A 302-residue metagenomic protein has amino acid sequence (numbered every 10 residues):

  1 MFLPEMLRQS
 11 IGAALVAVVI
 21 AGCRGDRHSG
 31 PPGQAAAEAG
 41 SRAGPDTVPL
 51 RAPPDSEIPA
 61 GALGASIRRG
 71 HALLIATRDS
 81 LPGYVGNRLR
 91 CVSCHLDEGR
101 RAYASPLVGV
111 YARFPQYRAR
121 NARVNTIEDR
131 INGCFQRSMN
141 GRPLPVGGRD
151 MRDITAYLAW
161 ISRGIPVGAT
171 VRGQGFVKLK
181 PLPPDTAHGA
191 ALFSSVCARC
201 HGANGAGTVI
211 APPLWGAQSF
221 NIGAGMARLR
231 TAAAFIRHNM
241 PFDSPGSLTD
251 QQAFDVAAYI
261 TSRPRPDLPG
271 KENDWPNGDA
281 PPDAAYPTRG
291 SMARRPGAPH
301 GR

Functional and structural regions predicted by a protein language model:
F2-I11: Bacterial N-terminal signal peptides that target proteins for export
A13-V16: Sec-dependent N-terminal signal peptides
I20-G22: C-terminal motif of bacterial Sec signal peptides marking the signal peptidase cleavage site
D26-A35, D46-P54, R88, V110 (+4 more regions): Flexible coil segments in periplasmic/lumen-exposed cytochrome c-class electron-transfer proteins
G30, G40, G64-R69, L73 (+3 more regions): Extracytoplasmic electron-transfer domains, predominantly the class I c-type cytochrome c fold
D46-P59, I67-G86, S105-G109, R113-Q116: Sequence context of c-type cytochrome heme-c attachment sites
A62-E98, K180-A211, L229-T231: Sequence/structural segment immediately N-terminal to covalent heme-attachment motifs in c-type and related
G175-P181, A211-G223: Short helix/strand-bridging catalytic loops that position acidic/His residues to coordinate divalent metals and engage
